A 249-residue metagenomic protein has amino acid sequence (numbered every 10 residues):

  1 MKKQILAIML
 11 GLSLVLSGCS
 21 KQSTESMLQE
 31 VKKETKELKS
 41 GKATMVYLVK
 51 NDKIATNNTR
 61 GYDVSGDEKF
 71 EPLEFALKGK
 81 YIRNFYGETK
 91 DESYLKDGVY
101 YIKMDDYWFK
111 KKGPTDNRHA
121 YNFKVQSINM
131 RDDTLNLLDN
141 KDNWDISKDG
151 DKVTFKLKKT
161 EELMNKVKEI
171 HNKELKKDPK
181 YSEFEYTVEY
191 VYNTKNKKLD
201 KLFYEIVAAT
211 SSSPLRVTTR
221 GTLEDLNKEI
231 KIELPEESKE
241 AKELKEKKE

Functional and structural regions predicted by a protein language model:
M1-A7: Positively charged n-region of N-terminal signal peptides that target proteins for export
G11: Nucleotide-cofactor and metal-assisted catalytic machinery
V15-G18: C-terminal motif of bacterial Sec signal peptides marking the signal peptidase cleavage site
S20-E249: Subset-of-secretome marker
